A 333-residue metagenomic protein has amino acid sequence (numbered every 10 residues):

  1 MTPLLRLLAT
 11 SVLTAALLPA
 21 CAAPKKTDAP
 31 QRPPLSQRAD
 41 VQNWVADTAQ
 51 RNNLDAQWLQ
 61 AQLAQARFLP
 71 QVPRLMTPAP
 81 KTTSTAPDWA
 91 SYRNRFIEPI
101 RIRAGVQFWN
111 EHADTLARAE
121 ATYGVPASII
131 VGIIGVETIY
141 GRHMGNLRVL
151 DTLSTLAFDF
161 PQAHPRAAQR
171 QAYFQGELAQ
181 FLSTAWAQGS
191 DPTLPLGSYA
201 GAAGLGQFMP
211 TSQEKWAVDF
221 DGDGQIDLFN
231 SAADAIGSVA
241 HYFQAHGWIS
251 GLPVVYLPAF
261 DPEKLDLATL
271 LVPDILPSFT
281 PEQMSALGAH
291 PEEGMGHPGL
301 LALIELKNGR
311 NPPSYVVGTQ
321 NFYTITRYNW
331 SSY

Functional and structural regions predicted by a protein language model:
M1-A9: Bacterial N-terminal signal peptides that target proteins for export
L18-A20: C-terminal motif of bacterial Sec signal peptides marking the signal peptidase cleavage site
P24-E120: An acidic, Gly/Ser/Thr/Pro-rich helix-cap/linker signature
W58-K81, T85, I134-T138, L147-T155 (+1 more regions): Acidic helix-start/capping segments at beta-turn-to-alpha-helix junctions
R67-F68, E137-G141, A202, F260-P262 (+2 more regions): Solvent-exposed loop/turn segments at secondary-structure junctions within structured extracellular/periplasmic domains
A86-S238: Acidic/His-rich structured neighborhood in mature extracellular/periplasmic domains
Q188, P192-N311: Flexible, glycine-rich surface segments
P298-Y333: C-terminal functional modules
